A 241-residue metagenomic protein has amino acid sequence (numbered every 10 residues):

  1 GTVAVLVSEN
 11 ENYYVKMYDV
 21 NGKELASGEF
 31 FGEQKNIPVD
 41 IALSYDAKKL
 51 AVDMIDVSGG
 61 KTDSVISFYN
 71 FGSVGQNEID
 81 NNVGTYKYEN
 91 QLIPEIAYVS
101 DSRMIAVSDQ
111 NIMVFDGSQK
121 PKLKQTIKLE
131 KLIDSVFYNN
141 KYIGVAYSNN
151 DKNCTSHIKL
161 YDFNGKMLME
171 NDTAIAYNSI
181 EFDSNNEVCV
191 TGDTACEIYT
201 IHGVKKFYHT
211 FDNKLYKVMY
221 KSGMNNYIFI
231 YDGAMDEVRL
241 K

Functional and structural regions predicted by a protein language model:
G1, E33-S44, V83-V99, L129-N140 (+2 more regions): Repeated scaffold domains used in trafficking and secretory/extracellular systems, primarily beta-propellers
G1-S8, A47-G60, E95-S108, N139-K152 (+3 more regions): Short beta-strand elements that form the blades of beta-propeller/WD-repeat-like and other beta-sheet-rich scaffold
E11-K16, S58-N70, Q110-F115, K152-K159 (+2 more regions): Structural motif
Y13-Y18, G22-M113, G117: Solenoidal tandem-repeat scaffolds enriched in leucines and small polar residues
D19-K23, F71-V74, G117-K120, Y161-N164 (+2 more regions): Short loop/turn segments that connect beta-strands within beta-propeller blades
E24-G32, N77-K87, P121-I127, G165-D172 (+1 more regions): A short beta-strand motif characteristic of beta-propeller blades
R103-E181: Eukaryotic tandem repeat interaction scaffolds
Y147-K241: Hydrophilic extracytoplasmic domains
